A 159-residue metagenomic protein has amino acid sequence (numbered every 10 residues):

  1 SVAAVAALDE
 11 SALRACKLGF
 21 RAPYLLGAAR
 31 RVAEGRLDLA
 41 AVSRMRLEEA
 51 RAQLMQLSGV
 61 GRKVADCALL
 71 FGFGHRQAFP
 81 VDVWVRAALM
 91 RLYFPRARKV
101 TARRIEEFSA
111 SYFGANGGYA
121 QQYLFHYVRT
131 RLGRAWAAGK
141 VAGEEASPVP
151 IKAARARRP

Functional and structural regions predicted by a protein language model:
S1-P159: HhH-family (HhH-GPD) DNA N-glycosylase catalytic core used in base-excision repair
